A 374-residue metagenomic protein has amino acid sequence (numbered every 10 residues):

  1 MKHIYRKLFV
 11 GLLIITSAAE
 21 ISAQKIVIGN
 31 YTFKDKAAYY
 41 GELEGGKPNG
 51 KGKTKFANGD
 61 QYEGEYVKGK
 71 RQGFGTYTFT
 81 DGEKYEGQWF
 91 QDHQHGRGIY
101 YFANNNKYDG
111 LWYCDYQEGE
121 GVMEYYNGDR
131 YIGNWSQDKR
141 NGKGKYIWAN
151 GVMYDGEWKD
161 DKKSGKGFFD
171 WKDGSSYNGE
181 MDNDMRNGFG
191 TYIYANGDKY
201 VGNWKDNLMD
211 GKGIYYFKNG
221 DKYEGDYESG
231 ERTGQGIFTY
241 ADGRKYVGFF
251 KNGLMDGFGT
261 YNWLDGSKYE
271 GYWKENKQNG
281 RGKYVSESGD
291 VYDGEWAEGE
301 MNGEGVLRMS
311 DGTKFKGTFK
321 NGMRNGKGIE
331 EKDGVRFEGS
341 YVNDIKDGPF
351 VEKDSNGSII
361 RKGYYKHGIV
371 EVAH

Functional and structural regions predicted by a protein language model:
M1-F9: Bacterial N-terminal signal peptides that target proteins for export
F9-S17: Bacterial N-terminal signal peptides
E20-H374: Glycine/tyrosine- and acidic-biased, solvent-exposed loop/turn segments at the edges of beta-strands
